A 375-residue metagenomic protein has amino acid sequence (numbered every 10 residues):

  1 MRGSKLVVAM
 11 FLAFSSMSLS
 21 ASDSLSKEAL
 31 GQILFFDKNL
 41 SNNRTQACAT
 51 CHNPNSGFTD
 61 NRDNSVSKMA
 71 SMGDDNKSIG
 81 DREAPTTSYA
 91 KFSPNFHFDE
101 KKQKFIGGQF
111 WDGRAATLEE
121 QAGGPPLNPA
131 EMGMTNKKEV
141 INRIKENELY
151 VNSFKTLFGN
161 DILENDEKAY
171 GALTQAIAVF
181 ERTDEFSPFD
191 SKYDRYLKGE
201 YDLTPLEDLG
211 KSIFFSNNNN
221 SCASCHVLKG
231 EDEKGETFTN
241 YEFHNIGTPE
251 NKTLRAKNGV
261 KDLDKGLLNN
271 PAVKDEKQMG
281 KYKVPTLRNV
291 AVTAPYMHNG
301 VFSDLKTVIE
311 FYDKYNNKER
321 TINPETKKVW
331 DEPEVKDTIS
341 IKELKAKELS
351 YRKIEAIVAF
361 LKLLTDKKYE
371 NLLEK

Functional and structural regions predicted by a protein language model:
M1-L34, G57, L127-D208, S212 (+3 more regions): Post-cleavage N-terminal segment of exported redox proteins
R2, S22, W111, L263 (+2 more regions): Intrinsic disorder/low-complexity signal
S22-E119, F189-F311, N316-N323, L373-K375: Short glycine/threonine-rich turn/loop motifs
F98, L118-T135: Conserved nucleotide-diphosphate donor binding/catalytic pocket of glycan-assembly enzymes
A122-P125, M279, V329: Short hydrophobic/aromatic-rich motifs at helix boundaries and adjacent loops
N128-M132, D264-G266, T326-E334: Noncatalytic linker/hinge segments flanking ATPase motor cores
N289, T293-L372: Extracellular low-complexity, Gly/Ser/Thr-rich intrinsically disordered linkers and protease-sensitive activation/hinge
